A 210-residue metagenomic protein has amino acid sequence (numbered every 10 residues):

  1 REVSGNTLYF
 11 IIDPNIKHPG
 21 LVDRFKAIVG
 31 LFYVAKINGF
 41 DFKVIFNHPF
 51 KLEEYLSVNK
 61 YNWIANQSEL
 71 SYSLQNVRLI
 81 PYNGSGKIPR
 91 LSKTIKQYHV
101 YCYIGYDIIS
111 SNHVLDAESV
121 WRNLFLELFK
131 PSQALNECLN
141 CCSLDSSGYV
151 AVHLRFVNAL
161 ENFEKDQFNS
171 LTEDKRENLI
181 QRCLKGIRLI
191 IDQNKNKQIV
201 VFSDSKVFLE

Functional and structural regions predicted by a protein language model:
R1-N6, K51-L189, Q193: Secretory-pathway luminal glycosyltransferase catalytic domains
R1-R24: N-terminal regions that are enriched for targeting/export leaders and immediately downstream pro/stem segments
Y9-D13, A151-H153, V200-F202: Structural motif
P14-I16, I108, F156-N158, S203-S205: Short, flexible loop/turn elements at secondary-structure junctions
N15-D23, L171, K175, V200: Conserved aromatic-histidine-acidic binding/catalytic patches
R24-N38, Q181-I191: Histidine-anchored nucleotide/phosphate-binding helix
D41-H48, V200-S203: Short internal beta-strands
N194-E210: Donor-binding and catalytic core of enzymes assembling or modifying cell-surface/extracellular glycoconjugates
